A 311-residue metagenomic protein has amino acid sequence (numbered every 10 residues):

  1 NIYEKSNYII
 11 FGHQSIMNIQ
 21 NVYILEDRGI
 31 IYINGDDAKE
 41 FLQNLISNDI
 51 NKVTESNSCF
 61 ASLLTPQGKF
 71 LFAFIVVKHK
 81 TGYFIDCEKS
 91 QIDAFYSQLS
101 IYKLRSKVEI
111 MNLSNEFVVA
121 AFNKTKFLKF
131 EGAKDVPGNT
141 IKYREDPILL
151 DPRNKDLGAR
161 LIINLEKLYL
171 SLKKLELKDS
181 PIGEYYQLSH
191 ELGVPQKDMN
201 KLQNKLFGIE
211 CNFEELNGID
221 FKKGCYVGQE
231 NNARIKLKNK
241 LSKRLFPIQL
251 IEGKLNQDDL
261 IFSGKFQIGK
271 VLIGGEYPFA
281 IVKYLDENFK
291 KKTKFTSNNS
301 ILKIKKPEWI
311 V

Functional and structural regions predicted by a protein language model:
Y3, I10-A73, V77-T81: Acidic, proline/glycine-enriched N-terminal capping motif
S15-N18, C59-A73, K103-L104, T140-I148 (+1 more regions): Short amphipathic beta-strand starts and helix->beta connectors
N21-L25, G29-Y32, I75-L192: Acidic, low-complexity central loop/insert segments
I33-A38, F122-T125, Q249-L255: Short, surface-exposed ligand-recognition loops at beta-strand->loop->(often short) alpha-helix junctions that present
D49-I50, S100-K107, K174-E184, S263-Q267 (+1 more regions): A common structural junction motif
F70, C211-I219, Q229, A233-V311: Glycine-rich, small/acidic residue-mixed loop/short-helix segments
R160-L245: Anionic-ligand-binding alpha/beta catalytic cores of soluble enzymes and soluble regulatory domains that recognize
